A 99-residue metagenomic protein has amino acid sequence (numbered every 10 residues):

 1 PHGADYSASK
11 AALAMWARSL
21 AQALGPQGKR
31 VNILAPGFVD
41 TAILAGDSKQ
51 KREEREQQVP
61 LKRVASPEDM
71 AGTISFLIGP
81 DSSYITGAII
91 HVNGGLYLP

Functional and structural regions predicted by a protein language model:
P1-D5, G28: Conserved catalytic loop/helix region of short-chain dehydrogenase/reductase
Y6, A14: Catalytic tyrosine of NAD(P)H-dependent dehydrogenase/reductases that use a Tyr as the general acid/base
S9, A17: Active-site helix of classical SDR
Q22-P26, S83: Alpha-helical segment proximal to the catalytic Tyr-Lys
Q27, N32, A88: Rossmann-like NAD(H)/NADP(H) cofactor-binding core
A35-G46: Short, flexible catalytic-loop segment of classical short-chain dehydrogenase/reductase
Q50-D69: Catalytic Tyr-x(3-8)-Lys segment
R63-V92, Y97-L98: C-terminal substrate-recognition "lid" of short-chain dehydrogenase/reductases
